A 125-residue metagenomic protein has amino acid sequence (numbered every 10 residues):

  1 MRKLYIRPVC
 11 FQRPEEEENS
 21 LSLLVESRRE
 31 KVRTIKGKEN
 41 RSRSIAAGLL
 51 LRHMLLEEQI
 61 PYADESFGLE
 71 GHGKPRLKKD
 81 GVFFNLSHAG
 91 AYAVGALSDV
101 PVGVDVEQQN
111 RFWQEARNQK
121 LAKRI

Functional and structural regions predicted by a protein language model:
M1-I125: Core catalytic alpha/beta fold that binds nucleotide/phospho-ligands
